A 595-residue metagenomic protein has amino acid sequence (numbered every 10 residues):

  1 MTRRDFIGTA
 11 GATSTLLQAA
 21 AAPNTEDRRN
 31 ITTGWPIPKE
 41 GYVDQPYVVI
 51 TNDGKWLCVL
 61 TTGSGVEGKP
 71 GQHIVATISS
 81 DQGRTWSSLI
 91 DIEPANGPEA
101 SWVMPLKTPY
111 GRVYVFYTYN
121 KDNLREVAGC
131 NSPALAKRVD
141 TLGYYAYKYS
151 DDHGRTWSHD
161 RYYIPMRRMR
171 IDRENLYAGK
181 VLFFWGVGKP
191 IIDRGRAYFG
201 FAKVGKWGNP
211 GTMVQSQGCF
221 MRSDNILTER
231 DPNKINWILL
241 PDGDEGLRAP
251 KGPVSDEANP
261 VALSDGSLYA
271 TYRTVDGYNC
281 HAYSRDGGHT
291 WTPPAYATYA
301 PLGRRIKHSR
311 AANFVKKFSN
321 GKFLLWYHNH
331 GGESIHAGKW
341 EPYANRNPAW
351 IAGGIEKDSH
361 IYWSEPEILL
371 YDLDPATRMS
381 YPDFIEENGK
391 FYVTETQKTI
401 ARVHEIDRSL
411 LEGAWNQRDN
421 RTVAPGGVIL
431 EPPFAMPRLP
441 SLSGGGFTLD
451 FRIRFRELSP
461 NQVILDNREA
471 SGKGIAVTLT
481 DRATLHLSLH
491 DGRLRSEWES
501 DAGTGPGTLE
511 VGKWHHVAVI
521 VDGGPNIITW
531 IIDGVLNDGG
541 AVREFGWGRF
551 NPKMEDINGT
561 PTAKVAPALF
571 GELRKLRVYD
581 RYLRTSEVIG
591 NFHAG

Functional and structural regions predicted by a protein language model:
M1-D5, H153: Twin-arginine (Tat) signal peptide motif
D5-A21: N-terminal export signals
G8, P293, G590-H593: Phosphate-coordinating loops and pocket residues in cytosolic domains that bind phosphorylated ligands
L16-A21, R196, L465, R549-K553: Short, intrinsically disordered, charge-balanced linker/junction segments flanking boundaries in proteins
L16-L17, A21, S64, P94-A95 (+4 more regions): A short acidic/small-residue loop/turn micro-motif
A22-T422: Asp-box/BNR beta-propeller blade signature and adjacent active/binding-site loops in extracellular glycan-interacting
N420-G595: Extracellular glycan-associated modules
